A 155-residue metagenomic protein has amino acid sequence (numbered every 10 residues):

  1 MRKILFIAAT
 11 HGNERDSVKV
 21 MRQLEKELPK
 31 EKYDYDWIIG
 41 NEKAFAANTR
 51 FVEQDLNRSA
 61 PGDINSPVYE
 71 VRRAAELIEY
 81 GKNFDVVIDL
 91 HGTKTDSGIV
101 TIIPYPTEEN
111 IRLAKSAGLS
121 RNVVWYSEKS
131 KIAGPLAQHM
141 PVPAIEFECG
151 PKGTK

Functional and structural regions predicted by a protein language model:
M1-K155: Structured catalytic-domain cores with a bias toward divalent-metal coordination
